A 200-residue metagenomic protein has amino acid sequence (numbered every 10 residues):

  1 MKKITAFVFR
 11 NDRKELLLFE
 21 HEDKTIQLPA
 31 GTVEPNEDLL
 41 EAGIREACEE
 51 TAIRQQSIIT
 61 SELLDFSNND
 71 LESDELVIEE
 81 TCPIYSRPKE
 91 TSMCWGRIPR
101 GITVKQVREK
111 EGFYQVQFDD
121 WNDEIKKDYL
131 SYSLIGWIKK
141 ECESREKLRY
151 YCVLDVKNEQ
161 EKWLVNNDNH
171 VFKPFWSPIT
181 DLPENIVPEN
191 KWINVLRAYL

Functional and structural regions predicted by a protein language model:
M1-L16, T32-P35, Q56: Conserved N-terminal beta-strand and adjoining loop/helix that marks the start of the Nudix/MutT-like hydrolase domain
V8-D12, H21, F118, L154-V156: Active-site beta-strand termini and strand-to-loop segments that position acidic
K24-I26, W121-E124, K191-W192: Short, surface-exposed beta-strand-loop junctions and turns on beta-sheet-rich folds
L28-L64: The catalytic Nudix box helix
A52-C82, R100, S131-K162: Active-site segment of metal-dependent pyrophosphate-handling enzymes, primarily the Nudix hydrolase catalytic core
N68-S73, V77-D119: Beta-loop motif signature
R87-K89, K105, Q117-R145: Boundary regions of SH3-family modules and the immediately adjacent low-complexity/disordered segments in eukaryotic
I138, E146-D155, W163-Y199: NUDIX/MutT-family hydrolases
